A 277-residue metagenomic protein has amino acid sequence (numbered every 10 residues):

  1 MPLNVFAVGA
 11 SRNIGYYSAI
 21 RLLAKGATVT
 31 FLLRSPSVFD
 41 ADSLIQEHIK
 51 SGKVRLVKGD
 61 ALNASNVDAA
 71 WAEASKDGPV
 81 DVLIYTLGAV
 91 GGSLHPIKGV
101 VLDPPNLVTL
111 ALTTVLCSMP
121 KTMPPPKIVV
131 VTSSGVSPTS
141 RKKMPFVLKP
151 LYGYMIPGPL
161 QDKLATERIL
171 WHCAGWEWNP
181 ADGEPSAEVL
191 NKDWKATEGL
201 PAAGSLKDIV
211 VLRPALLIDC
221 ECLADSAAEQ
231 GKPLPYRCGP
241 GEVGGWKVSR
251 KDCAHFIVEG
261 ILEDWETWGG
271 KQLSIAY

Functional and structural regions predicted by a protein language model:
P2-T28: N-terminal Rossmann NAD(P)H-binding glycine-rich loop of SDR-like oxidoreductase domains
N4, D81-I84, K127: Structural motif
F6, T30, R55, K127-V129 (+1 more regions): A structural signal for isolated positions on well-ordered beta-strands in alpha/beta enzyme cores
A10-S18, F39, P104, P124-K127 (+1 more regions): Oxidoreductase cofactor-interface core, primarily capturing Rossmann-like NAD(P)-dependent enzymes
A27-F39: Conserved glycine-rich Rossmann-like NAD(P)H-binding loop of the short-chain dehydrogenase/reductase
A41-L110: NAD(P)H-binding glycine-rich loop region in Rossmannoid oxidoreductase-like domains and their noncatalytic homologs
W71, L112, L116, K163 (+1 more regions): Short-chain dehydrogenase/reductase
T109-T122, W171: Amphipathic alpha-helical dimer-interface segment in Rossmann-like NAD(P)H-dependent oxidoreductases
